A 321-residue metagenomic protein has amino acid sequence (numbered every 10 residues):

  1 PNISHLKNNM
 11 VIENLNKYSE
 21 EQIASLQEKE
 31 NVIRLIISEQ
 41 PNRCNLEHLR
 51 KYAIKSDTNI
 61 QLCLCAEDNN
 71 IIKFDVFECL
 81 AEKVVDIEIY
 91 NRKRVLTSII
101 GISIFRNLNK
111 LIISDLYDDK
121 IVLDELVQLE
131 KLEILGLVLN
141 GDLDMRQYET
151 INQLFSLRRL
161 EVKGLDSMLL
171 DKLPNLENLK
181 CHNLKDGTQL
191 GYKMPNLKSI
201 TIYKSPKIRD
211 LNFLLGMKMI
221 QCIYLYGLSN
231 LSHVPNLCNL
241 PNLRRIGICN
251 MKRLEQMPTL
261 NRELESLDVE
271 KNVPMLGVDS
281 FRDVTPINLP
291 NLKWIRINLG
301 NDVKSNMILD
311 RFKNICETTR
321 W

Functional and structural regions predicted by a protein language model:
P1-K7: N-terminal amphipathic/basic-hydrophobic helices that include classical n-h-c signal peptides and signal-anchor
V11-S19, N31-H48, S56-V76, K83-G101 (+9 more regions): Concave beta-strand-loop units of leucine-rich repeat
